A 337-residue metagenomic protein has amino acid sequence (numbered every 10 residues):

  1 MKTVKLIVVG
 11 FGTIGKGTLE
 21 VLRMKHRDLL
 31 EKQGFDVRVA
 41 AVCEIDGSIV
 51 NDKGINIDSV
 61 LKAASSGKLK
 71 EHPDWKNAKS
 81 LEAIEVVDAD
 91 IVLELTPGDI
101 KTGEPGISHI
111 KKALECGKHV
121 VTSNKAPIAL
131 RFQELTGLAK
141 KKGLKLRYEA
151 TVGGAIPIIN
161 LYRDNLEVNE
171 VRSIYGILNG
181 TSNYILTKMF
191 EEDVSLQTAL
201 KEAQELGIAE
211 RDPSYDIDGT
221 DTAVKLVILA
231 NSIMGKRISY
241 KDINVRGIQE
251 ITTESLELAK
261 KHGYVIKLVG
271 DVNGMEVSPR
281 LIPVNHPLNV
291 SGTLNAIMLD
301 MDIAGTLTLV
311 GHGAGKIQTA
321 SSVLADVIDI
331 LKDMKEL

Functional and structural regions predicted by a protein language model:
M1-E115: N-terminal glycine-/serine-/threonine-rich beta1-alpha1-beta2 phosphate-ribose binding loop of Rossmann-like
V9, T13, G17, V37 (+12 more regions): Conserved active-site and cofactor/substrate-binding residues in soluble primary-metabolism enzymes
I91-E94, V121-S123, L146-A150, S173-G176 (+1 more regions): General beta-strand structural signal in soluble alpha/beta enzymes
G98-E115, S123-R163: Rossmann-fold NAD(P)-binding glycine/threonine-rich loop
R163-V224, L229: Conserved anion/nucleotide-ligand pocket segment
L200-L294: Substrate-binding/catalytic subdomain of NAD(P)-dependent oxidoreductase enzymes
H286-L337: ATP-dependent carboxylate/acyl-activation modules
